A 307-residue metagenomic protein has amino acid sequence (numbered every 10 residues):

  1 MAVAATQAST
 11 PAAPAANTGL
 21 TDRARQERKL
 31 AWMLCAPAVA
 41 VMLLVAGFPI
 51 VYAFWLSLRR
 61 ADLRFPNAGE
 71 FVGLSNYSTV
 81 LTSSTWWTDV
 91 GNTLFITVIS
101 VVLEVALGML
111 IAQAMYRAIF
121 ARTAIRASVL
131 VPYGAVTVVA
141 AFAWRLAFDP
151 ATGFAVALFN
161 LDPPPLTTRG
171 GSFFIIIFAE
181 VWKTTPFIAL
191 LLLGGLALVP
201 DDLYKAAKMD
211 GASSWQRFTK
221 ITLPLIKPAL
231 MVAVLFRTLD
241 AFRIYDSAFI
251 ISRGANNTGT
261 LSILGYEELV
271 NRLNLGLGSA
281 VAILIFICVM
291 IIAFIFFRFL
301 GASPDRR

Functional and structural regions predicted by a protein language model:
M1-Q26: Short, Lys/Arg-rich, polar N-terminal cytosolic tail immediately upstream of the first transmembrane signal-anchor
E27-R307: A structural signal for multi-pass alpha-helical bundles of membrane permease subunits that mediate small-molecule
